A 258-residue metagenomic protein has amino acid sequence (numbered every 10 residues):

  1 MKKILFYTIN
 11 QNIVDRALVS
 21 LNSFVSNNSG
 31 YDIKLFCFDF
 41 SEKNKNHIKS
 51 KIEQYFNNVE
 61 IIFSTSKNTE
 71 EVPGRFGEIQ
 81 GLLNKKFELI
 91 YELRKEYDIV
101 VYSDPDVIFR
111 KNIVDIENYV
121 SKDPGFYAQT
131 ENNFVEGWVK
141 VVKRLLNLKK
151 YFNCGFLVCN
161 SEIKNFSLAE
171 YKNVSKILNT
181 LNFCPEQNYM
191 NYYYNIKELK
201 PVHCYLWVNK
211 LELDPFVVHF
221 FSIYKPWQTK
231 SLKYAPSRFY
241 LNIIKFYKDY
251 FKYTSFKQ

Functional and structural regions predicted by a protein language model:
M1-V19: N-proximal low-complexity "stem/linker" segments adjacent to membrane-targeting elements
S23-Y31: Short, acidic, metal-binding catalytic loop of nucleotide-sugar glycosyltransferases
I33-D39: Short internal beta-strands
N44, I48-L93: Active-site-proximal specificity loops/subdomain of glycosyltransferases
E78-I79, L146-K149, N179-L181: Short Gly/Pro-enriched turn/cap motifs at secondary-structure boundaries
L82-V135: GT-A fold catalytic core of metal-dependent nucleotide-sugar glycosyltransferases, centered on the diacidic
Y151-K230: Catalytic core and acceptor-binding pocket of nucleotide-sugar-dependent glycosyltransferases
N209-Q258: C-terminal catalytic/acceptor-binding lobe
